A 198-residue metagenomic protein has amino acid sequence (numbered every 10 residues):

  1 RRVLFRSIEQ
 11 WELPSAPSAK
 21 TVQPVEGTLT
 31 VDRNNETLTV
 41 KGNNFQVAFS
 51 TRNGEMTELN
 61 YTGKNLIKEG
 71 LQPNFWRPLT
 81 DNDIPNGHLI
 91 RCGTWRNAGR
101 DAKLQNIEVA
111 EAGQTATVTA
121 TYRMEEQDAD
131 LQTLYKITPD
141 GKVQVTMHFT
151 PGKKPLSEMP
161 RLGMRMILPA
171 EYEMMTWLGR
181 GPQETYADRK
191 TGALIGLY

Functional and structural regions predicted by a protein language model:
V3-L4: Short, small-residue-biased leader/transition segments that mark boundaries at the very start of proteins
P14-Y198: Beta-strand/loop-rich accessory regions of lumenal/periplasmic or secreted enzymes, predominantly carbohydrate-active
